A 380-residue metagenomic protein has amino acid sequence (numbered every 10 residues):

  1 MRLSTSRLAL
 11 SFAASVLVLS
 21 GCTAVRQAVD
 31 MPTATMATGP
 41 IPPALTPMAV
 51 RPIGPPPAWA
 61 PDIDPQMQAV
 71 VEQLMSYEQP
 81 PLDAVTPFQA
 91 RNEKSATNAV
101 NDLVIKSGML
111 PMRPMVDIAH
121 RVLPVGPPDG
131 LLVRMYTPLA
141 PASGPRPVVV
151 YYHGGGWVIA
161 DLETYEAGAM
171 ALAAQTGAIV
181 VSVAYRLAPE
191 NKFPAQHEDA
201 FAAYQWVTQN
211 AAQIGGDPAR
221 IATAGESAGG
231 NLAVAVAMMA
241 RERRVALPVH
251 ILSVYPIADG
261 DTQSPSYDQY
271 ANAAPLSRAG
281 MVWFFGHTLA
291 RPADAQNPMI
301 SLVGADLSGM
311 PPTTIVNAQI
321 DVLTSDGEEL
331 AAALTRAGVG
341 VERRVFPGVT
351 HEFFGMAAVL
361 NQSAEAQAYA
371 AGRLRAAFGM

Functional and structural regions predicted by a protein language model:
A24-M135, M380: A glycine/proline-hinged amphipathic helix-loop "lid/cap" segment that gates access to hydrophobic ligand pockets
P145-G155: Short beta-strand element of the alpha/beta-hydrolase
E163-S182: Short amphipathic alpha-helix adjacent to the substrate-entry channel of hydrolases
N191-Q213: Alpha/beta-hydrolase active-site loop
T208-A224, R243: Gly/Ser-rich "nucleophile elbow"/oxyanion-hole loop immediately N-terminal to the catalytic nucleophile in hydrolases
M238-A293: Hydrolase active-site cap/lid region
I315-N317: Short beta-strand/loop motif that positions the catalytic acidic residue of the alpha/beta-hydrolase fold
L360-M380: Catalytic active-site module of serine/aspartate enzymes centered on a nucleophile-bearing elbow/loop
